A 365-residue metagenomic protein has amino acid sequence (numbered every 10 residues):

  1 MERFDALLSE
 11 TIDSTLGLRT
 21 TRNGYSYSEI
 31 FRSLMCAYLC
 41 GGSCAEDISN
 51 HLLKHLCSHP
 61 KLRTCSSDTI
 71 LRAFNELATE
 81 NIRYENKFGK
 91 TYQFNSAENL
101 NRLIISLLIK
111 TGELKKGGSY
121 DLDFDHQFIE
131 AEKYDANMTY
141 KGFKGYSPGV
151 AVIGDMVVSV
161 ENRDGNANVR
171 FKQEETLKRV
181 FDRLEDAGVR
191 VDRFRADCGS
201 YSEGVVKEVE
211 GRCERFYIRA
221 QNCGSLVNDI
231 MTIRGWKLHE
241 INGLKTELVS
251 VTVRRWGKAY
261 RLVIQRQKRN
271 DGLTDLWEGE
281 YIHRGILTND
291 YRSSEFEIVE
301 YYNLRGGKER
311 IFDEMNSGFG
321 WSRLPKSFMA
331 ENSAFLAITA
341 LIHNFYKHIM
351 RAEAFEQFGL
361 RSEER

Functional and structural regions predicted by a protein language model:
M1-F143, G149-N166, Q173-A187, R234 (+1 more regions): Dynamic "connector" segments at or just before major functional cores
S9-S14, L52, W277-I282, D290-F296 (+2 more regions): Short acidic (Asp/Glu) and glycine-rich catalytic loops that position anionic groups and cofactors
S33, I48, S66-I70, Y120-F128 (+6 more regions): Short, conserved catalytic/metal-binding motifs centered on acidic residues
I48, E297-A334, I338, I342-Y346: Short amphipathic alpha-helical "interface-anchor" segments enriched in bulky aromatics
C57-S58, R72, I129-A131, V158 (+8 more regions): Flexible loop/turn segments at secondary-structure boundaries
R170-V227: Domain-level cores of phosphate- or acyl-group-handling catalytic modules
R215-S317: An anionic, glycine-rich sequence signature occurring as long contiguous blocks
E364-R365: Conserved small/polar residues in nucleotide/adenosyl-binding loops
